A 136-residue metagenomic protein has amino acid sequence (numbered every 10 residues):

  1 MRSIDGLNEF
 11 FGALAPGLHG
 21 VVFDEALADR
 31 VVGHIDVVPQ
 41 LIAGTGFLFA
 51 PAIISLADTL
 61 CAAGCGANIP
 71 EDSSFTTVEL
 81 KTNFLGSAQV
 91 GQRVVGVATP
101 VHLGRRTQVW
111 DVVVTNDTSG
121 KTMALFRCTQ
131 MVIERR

Functional and structural regions predicted by a protein language model:
M1-R136: Terminal targeting signals and extreme-terminal segments of soluble enzymes
